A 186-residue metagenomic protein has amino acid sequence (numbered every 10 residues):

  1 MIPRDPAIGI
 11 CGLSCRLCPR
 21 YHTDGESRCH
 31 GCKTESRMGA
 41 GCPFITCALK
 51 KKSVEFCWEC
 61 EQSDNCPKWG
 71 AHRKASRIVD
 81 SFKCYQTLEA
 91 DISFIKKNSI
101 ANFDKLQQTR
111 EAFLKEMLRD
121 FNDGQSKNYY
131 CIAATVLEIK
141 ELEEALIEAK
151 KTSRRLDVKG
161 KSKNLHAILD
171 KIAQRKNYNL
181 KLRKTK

Functional and structural regions predicted by a protein language model:
M1-S53, C57: N-terminal cysteine/histidine-rich coordination modules
E55-D170, K176, L180-K181, T185: Short loop/turn segments that flank or connect secondary-structure elements
